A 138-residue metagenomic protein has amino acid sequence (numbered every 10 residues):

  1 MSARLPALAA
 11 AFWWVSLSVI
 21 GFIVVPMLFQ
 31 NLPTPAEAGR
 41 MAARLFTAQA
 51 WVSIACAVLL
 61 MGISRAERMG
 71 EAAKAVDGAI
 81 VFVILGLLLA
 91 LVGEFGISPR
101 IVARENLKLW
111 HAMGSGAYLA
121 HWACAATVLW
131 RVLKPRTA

Functional and structural regions predicted by a protein language model:
M1-V58, G62, A66, R104: Interfacial loop at the N-terminal end of multi-pass membrane proteins
A7, T47-A50, D77, V81 (+1 more regions): Internal alpha-helical transmembrane segments of multi-pass membrane proteins, especially GPCRs
V24, I97, A125-V128: Hydrophobic/aromatic residues in alpha-helical transmembrane segments
Q30-P33, I97-A112: Interfacial helix-loop-helix junctions of multi-pass membrane proteins
L45, L107-C124: Individual transmembrane alpha-helices with interfacial aromatic-anchor signatures
S53-L60, A117-R131: Hydrophobic cores of alpha-helical transmembrane segments in multi-pass inner/ER membrane proteins, independent
G62-R68, W130-R136: Structural signal for the C-terminal ends of transmembrane alpha-helices and the immediately following loop
A66-R104: Mid-chain, well-packed structural core segment of small domains
